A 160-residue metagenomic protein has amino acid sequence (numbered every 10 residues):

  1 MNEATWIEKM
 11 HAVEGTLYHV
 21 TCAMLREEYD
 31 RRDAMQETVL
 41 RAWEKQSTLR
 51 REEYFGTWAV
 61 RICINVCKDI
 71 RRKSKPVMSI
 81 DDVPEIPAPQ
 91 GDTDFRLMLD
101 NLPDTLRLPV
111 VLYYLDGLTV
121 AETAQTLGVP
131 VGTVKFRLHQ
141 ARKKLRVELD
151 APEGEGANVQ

Functional and structural regions predicted by a protein language model:
M1-H19, Y29-R32: A short, charge-rich alpha-helical start-of-domain segment used by transcription regulators
A4-W6, M78-D81, Q125-T126, K143-Q160: C-terminal edge and immediately downstream basic/flexible tail or linker adjoining helix-turn-helix-like DNA-binding
E14, Y18, V39, P103 (+2 more regions): C-terminal flanking helix
H19, D33-L40, E44, E53-N65: Structural recognition of an alpha-helix C-terminal capping motif at a helix-to-coil junction
T48-R50, R61-I80, Q140: Arg/Lys-rich amphipathic alpha helix in sigma70-family domain 2
I64, K68, L127-E153: DNA-recognition helix of helix-turn-helix
D69-Q90, G154-A157: Short, basic/polar amphipathic helix motif occurring as a linker/hinge flanking DNA-binding modules in transcription
P109-Y113: A short pre-motif secondary-structure segment
